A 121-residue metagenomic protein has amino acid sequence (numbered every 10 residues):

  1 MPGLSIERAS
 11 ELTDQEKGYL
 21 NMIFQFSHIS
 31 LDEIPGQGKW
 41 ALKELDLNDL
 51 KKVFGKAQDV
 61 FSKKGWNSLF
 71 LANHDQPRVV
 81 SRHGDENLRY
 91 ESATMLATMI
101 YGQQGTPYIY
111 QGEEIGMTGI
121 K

Functional and structural regions predicted by a protein language model:
M1-K121: Active-site and adjacent substrate-binding regions of carbohydrate-active enzymes
